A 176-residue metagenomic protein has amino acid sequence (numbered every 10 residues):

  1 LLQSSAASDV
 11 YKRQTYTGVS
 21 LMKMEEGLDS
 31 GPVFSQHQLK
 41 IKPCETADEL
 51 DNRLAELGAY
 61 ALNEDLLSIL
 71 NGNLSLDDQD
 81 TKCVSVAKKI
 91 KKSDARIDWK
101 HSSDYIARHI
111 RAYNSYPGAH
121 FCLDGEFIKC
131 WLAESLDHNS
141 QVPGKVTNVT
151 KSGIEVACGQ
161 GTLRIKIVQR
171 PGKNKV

Functional and structural regions predicted by a protein language model:
L1-A7, Y11: Single conserved hydrophobic/aromatic residue that forms the stacking wall/gate of nucleotide- or nucleobase-binding
Q3, Q36, Q79-D80, Q169: Glutamine-centric residue-chemistry signal
Q14: A short alpha->loop->secondary-structure connector
T17-V19, G31, H37, V84 (+4 more regions): Change "...and in nucleic-acid phosphodiester-cleaving endonucleases..." to "...and in nucleic-acid processing enzymes
V19, E26-L74: Conserved anion/nucleotide-ligand pocket segment
V33, A87-I90, A157-Q160: Short, flexible turn/loop "capping" segments at secondary-structure junctions
E64-C122: Active-site-lining helix/loop region of Rossmann-like oxidoreductase modules
K100-V176: An anion-binding loop in the catalytic cleft
